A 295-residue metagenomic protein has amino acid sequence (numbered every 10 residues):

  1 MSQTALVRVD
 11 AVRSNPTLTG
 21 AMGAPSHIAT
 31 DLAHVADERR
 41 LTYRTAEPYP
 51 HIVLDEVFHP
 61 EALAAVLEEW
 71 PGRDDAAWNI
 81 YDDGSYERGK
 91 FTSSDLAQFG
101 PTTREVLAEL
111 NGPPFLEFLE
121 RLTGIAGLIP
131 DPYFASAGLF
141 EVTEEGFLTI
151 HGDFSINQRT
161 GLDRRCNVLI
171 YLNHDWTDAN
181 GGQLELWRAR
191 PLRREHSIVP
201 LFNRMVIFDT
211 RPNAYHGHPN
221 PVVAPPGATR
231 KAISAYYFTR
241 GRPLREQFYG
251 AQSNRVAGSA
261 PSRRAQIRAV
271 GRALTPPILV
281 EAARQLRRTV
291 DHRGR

Functional and structural regions predicted by a protein language model:
S2-R40: N- or domain-start disorder-to-order transition segments that initiate the globular core
S2-V7, R159-R164, H174-R295: Catalytic core of Fe(II)/2-oxoglutarate
D31, R40-T123: Non-heme Fe(II)/2-oxoglutarate
I52, P101-E109, D153, Q158 (+2 more regions): Active-site rim elements
V53, I129-P132, G138, I207-F208 (+1 more regions): A structural signal for short, well-ordered beta-strand segments and their strand-loop junctions that often border
E68-P71, Q98, L107-R164, N173: Non-heme Fe(II) oxygenase catalytic core, chiefly the N-lobe of the double-stranded beta-helix
N167-L169: Eukaryotic charged/polar low-complexity linker/IDR segments
